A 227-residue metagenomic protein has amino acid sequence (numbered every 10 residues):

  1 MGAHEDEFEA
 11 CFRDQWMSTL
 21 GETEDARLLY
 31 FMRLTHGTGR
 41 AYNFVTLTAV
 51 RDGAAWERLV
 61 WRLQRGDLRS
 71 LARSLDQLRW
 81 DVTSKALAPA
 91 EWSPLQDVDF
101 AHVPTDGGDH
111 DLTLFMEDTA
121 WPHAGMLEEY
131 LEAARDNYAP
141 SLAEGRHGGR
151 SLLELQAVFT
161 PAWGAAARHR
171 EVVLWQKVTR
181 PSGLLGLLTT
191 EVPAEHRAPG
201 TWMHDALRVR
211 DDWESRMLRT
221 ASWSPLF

Functional and structural regions predicted by a protein language model:
M1, V45, T113-A120, V173-L174: Active-site-flanking beta-strand signature of metal-NTP-handling nucleotidyl enzymes and homologous cyclase-like
M1-C11, P122-L131: Short, surface-exposed ligand-recognition loops at beta-strand->loop->(often short) alpha-helix junctions that present
E7, C11-F31, H36-A41, A49-A90 (+5 more regions): An amphipathic, aromatic/His-enriched active-site/gating alpha helix that lines ligand/cofactor pockets
M32-T35, A101-G108, F159-W163: Short beta-strand/turn micro-motifs at beta-sheet edges
D76-P122: Surface-exposed beta-loop interaction hotspot
T113-A143: Hydrophobic, aromatic-enriched interface-forming segments
